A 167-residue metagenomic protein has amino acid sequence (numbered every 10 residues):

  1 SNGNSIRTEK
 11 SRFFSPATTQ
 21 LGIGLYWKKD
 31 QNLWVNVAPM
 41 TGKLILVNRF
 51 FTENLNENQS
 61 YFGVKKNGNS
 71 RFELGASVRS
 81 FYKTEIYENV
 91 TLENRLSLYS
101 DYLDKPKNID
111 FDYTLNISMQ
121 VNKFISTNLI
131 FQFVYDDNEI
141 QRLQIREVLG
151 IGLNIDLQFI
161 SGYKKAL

Functional and structural regions predicted by a protein language model:
S1, K29, P39-I45, L98-Y102 (+2 more regions): Transmembrane beta-strands of outer-membrane beta-barrel pores
S1-N4, V47-N54, K105-D110, E139-Q144: Outer-membrane beta-barrel translocator domains and adjoining extracellular loop/strand segments of Gram-negative
N2-I6, N54-F62, L92-S97, I130-Q132 (+2 more regions): Flexible, solvent-exposed coil segments and beta strand-coil junctions, predominantly the extracellular/periplasmic
N4-S11, S60-G68, S100-L103, D137-E139: Extracellular loop and loop/strand-boundary signature of outer-membrane beta-barrel proteins
S15-L21, S70-A76, K107-F111, L143-L149: Residues that define the transmembrane beta-barrel architecture of outer-membrane proteins
L21-K29, A76-T84, L98, Y113-M119 (+2 more regions): Residues on the lipid-exposed face of transmembrane beta-strands in outer-membrane beta-barrel proteins
N32-V35, N89-L92, K123-L129, L157-K165: Repeated loop/turn-to-beta-strand initiation elements of outer-membrane beta-barrel proteins
I145-L167: Outer-membrane beta-barrel "beta-signal"
